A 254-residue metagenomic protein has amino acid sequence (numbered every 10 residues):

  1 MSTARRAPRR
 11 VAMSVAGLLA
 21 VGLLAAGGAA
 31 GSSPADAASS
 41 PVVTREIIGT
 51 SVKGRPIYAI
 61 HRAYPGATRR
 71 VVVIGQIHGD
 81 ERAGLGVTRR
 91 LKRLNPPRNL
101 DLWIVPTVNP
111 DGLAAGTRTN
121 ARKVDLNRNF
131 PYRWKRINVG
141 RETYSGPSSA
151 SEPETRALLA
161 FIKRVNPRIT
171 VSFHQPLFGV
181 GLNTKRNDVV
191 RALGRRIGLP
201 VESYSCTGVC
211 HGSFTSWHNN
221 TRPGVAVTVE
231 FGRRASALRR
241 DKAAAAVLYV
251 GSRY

Functional and structural regions predicted by a protein language model:
M1-A37: Secretory targeting and sorting signals
A38-S39, R164: Post-signal peptide N-terminal regions of Sec-secreted extracellular proteins
S40-P56: N-terminal cap/lid segment of alpha/beta-hydrolase-fold proteins
V52, T68-I74, E81-Y204, F214 (+2 more regions): Active-site/substrate-binding loop(s) of hydrolase catalytic cores
Y58-A67: Short beta-strand-to-loop junctions in surface cap/lid or active-site-entrance loops
L182, T207-Y254: Active-site-adjacent mobile loop/cap segments within catalytic or ligand-binding domains
